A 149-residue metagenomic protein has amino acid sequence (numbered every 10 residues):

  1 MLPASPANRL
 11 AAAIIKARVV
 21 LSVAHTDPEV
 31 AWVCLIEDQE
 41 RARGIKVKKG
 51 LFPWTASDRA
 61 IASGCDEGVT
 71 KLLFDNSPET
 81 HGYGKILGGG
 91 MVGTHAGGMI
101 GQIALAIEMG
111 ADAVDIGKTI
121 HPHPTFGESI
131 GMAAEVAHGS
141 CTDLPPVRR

Functional and structural regions predicted by a protein language model:
M1-K16, I45-K46, I107-A113: Internal hydrophobic alpha-helix adjacent to the cofactor/substrate pocket in enzyme cavities
S5-C34, I120-P122: Active-site-proximal substrate-binding core of FAD-dependent oxidoreductases
T26-R149: Flexible, glycine-rich terminal cap/loop adjacent to redox cofactors in electron-transfer oxidoreductases
